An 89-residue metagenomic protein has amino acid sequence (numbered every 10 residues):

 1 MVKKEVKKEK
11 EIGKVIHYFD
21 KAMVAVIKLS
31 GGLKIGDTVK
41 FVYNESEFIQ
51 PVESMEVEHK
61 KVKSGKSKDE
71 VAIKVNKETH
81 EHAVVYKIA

Functional and structural regions predicted by a protein language model:
V2-L29, L33-A89: Beta-strand/loop-dominated core regions that host nucleotide or nucleotide-derived cofactor-binding catalytic loops
